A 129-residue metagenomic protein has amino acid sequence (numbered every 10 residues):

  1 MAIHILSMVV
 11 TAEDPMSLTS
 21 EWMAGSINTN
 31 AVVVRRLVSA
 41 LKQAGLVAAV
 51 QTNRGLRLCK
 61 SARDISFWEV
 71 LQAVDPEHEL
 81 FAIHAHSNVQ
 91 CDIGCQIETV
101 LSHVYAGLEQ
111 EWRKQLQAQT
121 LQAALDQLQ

Functional and structural regions predicted by a protein language model:
A2-D14: Short amphipathic alpha-helical interface segments
S17-N28: A short alpha-helical element within helix-turn-helix/winged-helix DNA-binding domains across DNA-binding proteins
A44-G45: Glycine-centered, phosphate/nucleic-acid-interacting loop/turn motifs that mediate DNA/RNA or nucleotide
V50-R63: Short, Lys/Arg-rich nucleic-acid/phosphate-binding segment
K60-Q129: Non-DNA-binding regulatory cores of transcription-related proteins, predominantly C-terminal effector-binding
